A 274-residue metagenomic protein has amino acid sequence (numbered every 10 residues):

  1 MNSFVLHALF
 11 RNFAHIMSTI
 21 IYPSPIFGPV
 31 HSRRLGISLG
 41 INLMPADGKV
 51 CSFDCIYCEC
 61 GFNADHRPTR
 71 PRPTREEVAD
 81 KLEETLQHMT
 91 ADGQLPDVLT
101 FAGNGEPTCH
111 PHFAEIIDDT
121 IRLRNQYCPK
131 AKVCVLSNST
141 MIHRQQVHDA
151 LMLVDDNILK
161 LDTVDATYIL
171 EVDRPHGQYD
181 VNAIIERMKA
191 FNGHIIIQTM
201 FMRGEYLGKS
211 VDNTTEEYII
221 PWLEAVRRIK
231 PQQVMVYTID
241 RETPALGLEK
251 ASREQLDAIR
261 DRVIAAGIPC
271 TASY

Functional and structural regions predicted by a protein language model:
L9-R34, D80, T90, R203-Y274: Auxiliary Fe-S-binding modules of radical SAM enzymes
R34-D80: Canonical Radical SAM [4Fe-4S] cluster-binding loop centered on the CxxxCxxC motif and its immediate flanking residues
S38-G40, V98, I158, I196: Short hydrophobic-acidic sequence motifs that mark active-site Asp/Glu residues
N42-M44, A102-N104, M200-M202, I239: Short strand-loop junctions, especially beta-strand C-caps/beta-turns that link beta-sheets to coils or alpha-helices
F62-V98, H112-E115: Conserved alpha-helical substructure of the radical SAM core
T100-E106, N138: Glycine-rich beta-strand-to-loop/alpha-helix junction loops that act as flexible
C109-E249: Conserved AdoMet/S-adenosylmethionine-binding subsite of the radical SAM
